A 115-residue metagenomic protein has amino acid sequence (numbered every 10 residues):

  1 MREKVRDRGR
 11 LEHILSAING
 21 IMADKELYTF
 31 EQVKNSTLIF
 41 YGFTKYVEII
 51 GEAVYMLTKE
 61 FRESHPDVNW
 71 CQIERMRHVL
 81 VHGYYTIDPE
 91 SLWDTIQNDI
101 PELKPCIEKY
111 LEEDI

Functional and structural regions predicted by a protein language model:
M1-I115: Solvent-exposed interaction patches of small proteins and small membrane subunits
